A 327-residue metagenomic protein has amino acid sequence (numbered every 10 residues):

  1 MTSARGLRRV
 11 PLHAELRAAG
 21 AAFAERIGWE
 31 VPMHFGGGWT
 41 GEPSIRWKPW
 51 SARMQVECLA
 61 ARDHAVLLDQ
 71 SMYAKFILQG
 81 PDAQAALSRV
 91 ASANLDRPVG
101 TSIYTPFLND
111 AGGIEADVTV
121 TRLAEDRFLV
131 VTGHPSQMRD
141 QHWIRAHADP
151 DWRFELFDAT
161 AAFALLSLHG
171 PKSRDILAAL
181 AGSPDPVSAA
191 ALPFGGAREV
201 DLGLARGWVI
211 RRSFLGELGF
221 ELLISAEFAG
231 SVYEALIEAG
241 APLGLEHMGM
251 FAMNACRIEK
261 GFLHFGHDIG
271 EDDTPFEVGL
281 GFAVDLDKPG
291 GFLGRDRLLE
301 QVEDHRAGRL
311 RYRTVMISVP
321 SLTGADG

Functional and structural regions predicted by a protein language model:
M1-E25, V31-M33, E42, R46-P49 (+2 more regions): Conserved, structured C-terminal
M1-L108, G113: Acidic, proline/glycine-enriched N-terminal capping motif
R62, D117-V118, I210: Short beta-strand/turn micro-motifs at beta-sheet edges
D69, D117, E221: Acidic active-site catalytic centers that drive phospho-/nucleotidyl reactions and related ester hydrolyses
A74, I103, A116-D117, W152 (+2 more regions): Residue-level marker for the onset of beta-strands and adjacent loop->beta junctions in well-ordered domains
P81-A116, K172-A205: Internal amphipathic helical hairpin motif
A93-H147: Well-ordered mid-protein domain cores that form the structural environment of catalytic cofactors
